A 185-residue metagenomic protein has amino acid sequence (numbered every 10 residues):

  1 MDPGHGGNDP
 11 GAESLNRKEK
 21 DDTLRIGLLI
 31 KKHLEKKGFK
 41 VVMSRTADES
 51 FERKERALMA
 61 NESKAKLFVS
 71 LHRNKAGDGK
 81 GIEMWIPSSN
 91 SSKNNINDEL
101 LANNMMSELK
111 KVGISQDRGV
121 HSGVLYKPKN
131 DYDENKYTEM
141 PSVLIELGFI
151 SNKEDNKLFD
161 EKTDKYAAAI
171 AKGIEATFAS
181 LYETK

Functional and structural regions predicted by a protein language model:
M1-L15, V69: Catalytic-core environment of secreted peptidases
G11-R25: Glycine- and acidic-residue-enriched helix-capping/strand-helix junction motifs
D21-K185: Active-site-proximal helix/loop segments of hydrolytic enzymes
